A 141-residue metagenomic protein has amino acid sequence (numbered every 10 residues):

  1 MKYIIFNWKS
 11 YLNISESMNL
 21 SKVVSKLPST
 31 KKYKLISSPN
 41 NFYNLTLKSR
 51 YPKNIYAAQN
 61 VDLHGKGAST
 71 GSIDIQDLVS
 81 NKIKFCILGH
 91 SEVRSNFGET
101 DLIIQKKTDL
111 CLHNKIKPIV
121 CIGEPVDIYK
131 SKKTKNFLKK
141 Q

Functional and structural regions predicted by a protein language model:
M1-Q141: Active-site loop-to-helix "anion-binding N-cap" substructures in soluble metabolic enzymes
